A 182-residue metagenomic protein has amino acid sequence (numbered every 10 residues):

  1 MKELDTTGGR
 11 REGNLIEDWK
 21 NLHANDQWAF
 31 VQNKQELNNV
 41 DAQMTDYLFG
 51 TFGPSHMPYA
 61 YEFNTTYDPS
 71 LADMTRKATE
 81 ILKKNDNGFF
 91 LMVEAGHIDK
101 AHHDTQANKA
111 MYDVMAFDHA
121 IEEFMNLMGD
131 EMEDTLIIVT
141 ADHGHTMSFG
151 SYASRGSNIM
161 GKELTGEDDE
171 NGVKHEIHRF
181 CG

Functional and structural regions predicted by a protein language model:
M1-G182: A post-motif C-terminal structural segment
